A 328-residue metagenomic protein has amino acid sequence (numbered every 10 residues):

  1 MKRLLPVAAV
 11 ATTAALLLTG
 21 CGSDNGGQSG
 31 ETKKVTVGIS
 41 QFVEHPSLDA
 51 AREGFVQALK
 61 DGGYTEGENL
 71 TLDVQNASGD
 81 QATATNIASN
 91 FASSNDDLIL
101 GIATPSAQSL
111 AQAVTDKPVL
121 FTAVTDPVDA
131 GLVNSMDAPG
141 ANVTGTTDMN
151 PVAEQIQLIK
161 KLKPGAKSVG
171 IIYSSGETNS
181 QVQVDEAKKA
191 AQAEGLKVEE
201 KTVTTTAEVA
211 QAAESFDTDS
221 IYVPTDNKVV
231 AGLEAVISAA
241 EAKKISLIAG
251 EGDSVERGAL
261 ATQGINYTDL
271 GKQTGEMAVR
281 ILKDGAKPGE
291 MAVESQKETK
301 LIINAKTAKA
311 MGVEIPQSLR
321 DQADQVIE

Functional and structural regions predicted by a protein language model:
A15-G20: C-terminal motif of bacterial Sec signal peptides marking the signal peptidase cleavage site
G22-N25: Bacterial signal peptide processing site
K34-V56, G62, D73-A82, G176-T178 (+2 more regions): Extracytoplasmic "Venus flytrap"
V37, F55, T144-A191, M291-T307: An alpha-beta-alpha
T71-S93, K201-S215: Structural motif
N76-N134, D226-E241: Beta-alpha junction/loop-to-helix N-cap segments that form part of ligand/metal-binding clefts
P127-G140, T144-S168, N266-A286: Hydrophobic alpha-helical segments within soluble ligand-binding/sensing domains
R280-E328: Hinge/cleft segment of the Venus flytrap/periplasmic-binding protein
